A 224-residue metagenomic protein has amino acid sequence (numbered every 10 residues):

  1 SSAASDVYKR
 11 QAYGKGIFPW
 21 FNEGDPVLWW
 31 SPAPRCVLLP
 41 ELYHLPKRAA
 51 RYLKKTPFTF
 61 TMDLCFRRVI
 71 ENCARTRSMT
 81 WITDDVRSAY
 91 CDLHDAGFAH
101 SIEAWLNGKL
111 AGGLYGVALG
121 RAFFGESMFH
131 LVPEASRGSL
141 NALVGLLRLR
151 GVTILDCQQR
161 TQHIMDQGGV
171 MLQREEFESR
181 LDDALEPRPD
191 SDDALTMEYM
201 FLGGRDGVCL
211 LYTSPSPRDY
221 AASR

Functional and structural regions predicted by a protein language model:
S2-Y8, Y212-P217: Conserved small/polar residues in nucleotide/adenosyl-binding loops
A12-L64: Short, His- and charge-rich active-site/binding loops that engage polyanionic ligands
L28-L42, Q159-V208: Active-site/acyl-donor-binding loops of N-acyltransferases
K55-V132: A conserved beta-strand-loop-helix scaffold within acyl/acetyltransferase catalytic domains
W105, L110-M171: Aromatic (often tryptophan-rich) hydrophobic motifs at membrane interfaces
